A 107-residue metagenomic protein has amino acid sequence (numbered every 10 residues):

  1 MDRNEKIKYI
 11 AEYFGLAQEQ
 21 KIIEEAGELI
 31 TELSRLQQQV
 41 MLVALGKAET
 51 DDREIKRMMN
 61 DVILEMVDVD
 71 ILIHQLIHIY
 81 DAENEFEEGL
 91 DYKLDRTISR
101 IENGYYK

Functional and structural regions predicted by a protein language model:
M1-K107: Flexible "arm" and connector segments at domain edges
